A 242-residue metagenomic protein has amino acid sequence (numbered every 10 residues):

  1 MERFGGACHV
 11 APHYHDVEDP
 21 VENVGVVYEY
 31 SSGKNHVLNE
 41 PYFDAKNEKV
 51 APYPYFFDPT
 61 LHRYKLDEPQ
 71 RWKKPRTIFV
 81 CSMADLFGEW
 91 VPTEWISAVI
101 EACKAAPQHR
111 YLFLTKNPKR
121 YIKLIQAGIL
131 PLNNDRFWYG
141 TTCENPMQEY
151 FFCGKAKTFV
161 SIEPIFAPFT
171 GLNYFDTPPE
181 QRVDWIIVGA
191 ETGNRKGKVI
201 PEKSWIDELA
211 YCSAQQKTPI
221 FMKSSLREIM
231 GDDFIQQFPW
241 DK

Functional and structural regions predicted by a protein language model:
M1-Y53: Canonical Radical SAM [4Fe-4S] cluster-binding loop centered on the CxxxCxxC motif and its immediate flanking residues
H9, Y42, P52-R63, L226-I229: Generic preference for hydrophobic/aromatic residues in regular secondary structure cores
E22-N23, A84, E191, L226: Generic hydrophobic/packing signal
N39, Q215, I235-Q236: Intrinsically disordered, low-complexity regions enriched in polar/acidic and amide residues
F56, T60-P219: Conserved AdoMet/S-adenosylmethionine-binding subsite of the radical SAM
S225-K242: C-terminal accessory extensions appended to soluble enzyme cores
